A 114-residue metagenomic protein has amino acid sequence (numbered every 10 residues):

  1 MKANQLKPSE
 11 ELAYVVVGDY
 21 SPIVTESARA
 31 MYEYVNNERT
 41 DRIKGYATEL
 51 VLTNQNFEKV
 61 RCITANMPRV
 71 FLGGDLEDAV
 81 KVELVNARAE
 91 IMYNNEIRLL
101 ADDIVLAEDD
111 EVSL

Functional and structural regions predicted by a protein language model:
M1-L114: OB-fold and OB-like single-stranded nucleic-acid-recognition modules and their adjacent interaction interfaces
